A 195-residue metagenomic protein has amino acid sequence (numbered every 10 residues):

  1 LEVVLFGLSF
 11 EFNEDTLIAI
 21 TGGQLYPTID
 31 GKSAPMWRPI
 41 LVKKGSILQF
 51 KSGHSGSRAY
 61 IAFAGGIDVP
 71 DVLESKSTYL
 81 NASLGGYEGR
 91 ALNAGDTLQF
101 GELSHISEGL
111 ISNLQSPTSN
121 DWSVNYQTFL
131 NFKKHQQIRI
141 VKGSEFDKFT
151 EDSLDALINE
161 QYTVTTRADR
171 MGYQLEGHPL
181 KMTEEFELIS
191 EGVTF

Functional and structural regions predicted by a protein language model:
L1-F195: Conserved "landmark" site that anchors the functional core of diverse proteins
